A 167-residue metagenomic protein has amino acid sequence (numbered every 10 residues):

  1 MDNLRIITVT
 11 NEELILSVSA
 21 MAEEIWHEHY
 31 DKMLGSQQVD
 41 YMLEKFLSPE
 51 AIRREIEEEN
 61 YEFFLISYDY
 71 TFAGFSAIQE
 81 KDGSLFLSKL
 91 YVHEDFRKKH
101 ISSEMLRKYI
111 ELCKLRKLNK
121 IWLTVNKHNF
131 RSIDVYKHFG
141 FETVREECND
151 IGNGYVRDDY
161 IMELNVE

Functional and structural regions predicted by a protein language model:
M1-N3: Basic/polar N-terminal segments that are highly enriched at the extreme N-terminus, encompassing both cleavable
R5-D95, L106-K108, L112, R116 (+2 more regions): Acetyl-CoA-dependent GNAT
V92, N126-K127: Short amphipathic helical patch at the helix-1/turn junction of helix-turn-helix
F96-H100: Glycine-rich phosphate-binding loop
S103: Residues forming the Rossmann-fold NAD(P)(H) cofactor-binding site
W122-N126, I133, K137, E142-D159: Conserved catalytic-core motifs of GNAT/GCN5-like acyltransferases
